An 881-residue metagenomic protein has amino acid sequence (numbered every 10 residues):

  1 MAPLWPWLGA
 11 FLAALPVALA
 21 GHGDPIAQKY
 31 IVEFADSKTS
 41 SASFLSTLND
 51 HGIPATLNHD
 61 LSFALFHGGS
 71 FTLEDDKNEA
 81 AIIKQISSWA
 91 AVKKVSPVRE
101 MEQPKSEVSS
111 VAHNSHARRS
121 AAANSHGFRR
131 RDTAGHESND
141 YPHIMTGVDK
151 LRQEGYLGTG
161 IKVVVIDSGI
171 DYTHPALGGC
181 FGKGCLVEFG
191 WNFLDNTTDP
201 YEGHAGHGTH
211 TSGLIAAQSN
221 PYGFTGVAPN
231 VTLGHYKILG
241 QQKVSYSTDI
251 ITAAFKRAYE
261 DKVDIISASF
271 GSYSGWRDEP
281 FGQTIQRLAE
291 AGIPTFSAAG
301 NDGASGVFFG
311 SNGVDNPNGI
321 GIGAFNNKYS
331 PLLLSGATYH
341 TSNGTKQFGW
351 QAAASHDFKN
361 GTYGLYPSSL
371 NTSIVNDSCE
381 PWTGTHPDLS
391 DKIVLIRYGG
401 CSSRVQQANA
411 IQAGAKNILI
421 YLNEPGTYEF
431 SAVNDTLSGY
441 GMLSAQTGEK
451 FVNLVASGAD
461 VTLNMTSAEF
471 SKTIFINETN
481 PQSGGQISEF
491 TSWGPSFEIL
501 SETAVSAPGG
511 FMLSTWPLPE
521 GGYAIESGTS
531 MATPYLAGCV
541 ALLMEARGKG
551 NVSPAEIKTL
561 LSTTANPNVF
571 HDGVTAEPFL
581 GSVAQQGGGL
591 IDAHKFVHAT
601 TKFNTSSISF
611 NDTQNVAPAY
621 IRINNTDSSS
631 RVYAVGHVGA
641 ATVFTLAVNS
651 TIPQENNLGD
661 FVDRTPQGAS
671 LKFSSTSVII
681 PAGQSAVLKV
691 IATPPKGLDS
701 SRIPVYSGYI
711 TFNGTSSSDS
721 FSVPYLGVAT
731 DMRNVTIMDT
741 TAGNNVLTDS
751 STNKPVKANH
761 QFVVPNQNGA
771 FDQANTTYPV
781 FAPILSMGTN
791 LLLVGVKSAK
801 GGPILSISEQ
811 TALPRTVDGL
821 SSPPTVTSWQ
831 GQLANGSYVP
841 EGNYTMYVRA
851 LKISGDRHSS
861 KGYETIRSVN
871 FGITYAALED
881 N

Functional and structural regions predicted by a protein language model:
G21-A27, K150-F189, D195-S247, D261-D264 (+8 more regions): Subtilisin-like serine protease catalytic core
S46-E154, G179-K183, P317, K450-K472: Autoinhibitory propeptides
R130, F308-T503, A507: Structured lumen-facing ectodomains of secretory-pathway proteins
D140, T225, S267, G319-G321 (+4 more regions): C-terminal subdomain of the subtilisin-like protease fold in secreted/lumenal serine endopeptidases
G234, I238-G240, D264, N312 (+3 more regions): Hydrolase catalytic cores
A253, S297, G485-T491, G581 (+4 more regions): Beta-sheet-dominated interaction scaffolds and their linkers
F255-R277, A298, S390-Y398: Short acidic, glycine-rich surface-loop motifs adjacent to enzyme active sites
F603-S606, S628-I691, N790-P823: Surface-exposed binding patches on compact interaction domains or structured appendages
